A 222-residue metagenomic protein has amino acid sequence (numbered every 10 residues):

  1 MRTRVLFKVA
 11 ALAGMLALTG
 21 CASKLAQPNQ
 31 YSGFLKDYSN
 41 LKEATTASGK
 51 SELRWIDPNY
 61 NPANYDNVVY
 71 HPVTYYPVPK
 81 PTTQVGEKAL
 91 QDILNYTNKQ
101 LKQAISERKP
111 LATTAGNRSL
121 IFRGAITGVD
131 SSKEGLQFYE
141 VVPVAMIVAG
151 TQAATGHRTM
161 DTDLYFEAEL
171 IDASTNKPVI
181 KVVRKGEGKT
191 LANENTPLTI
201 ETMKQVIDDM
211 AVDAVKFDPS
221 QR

Functional and structural regions predicted by a protein language model:
M1-A11: Bacterial N-terminal signal peptides that target proteins for export
A17-G20: C-terminal motif of bacterial Sec signal peptides marking the signal peptidase cleavage site
A22-I56, G156-Y165, E169-R222: C-terminal/domain-edge helix-coil "capping" segments
R54, N67-T74, S119-G128, E167-E169 (+1 more regions): Soluble periplasmic/extracytoplasmic beta-strand elements of cell-envelope proteins
N59-R123: N-terminal segment of the mature soluble domain
Y75-V78, G128-S132, G186-K189: Solvent-exposed loop/turn segments at secondary-structure junctions within structured extracellular/periplasmic domains
P81-K88, Q152, E194-L198: Short coil/turn segments at secondary-structure junctions
E107-T175: Surface-exposed short loop/turn segments
